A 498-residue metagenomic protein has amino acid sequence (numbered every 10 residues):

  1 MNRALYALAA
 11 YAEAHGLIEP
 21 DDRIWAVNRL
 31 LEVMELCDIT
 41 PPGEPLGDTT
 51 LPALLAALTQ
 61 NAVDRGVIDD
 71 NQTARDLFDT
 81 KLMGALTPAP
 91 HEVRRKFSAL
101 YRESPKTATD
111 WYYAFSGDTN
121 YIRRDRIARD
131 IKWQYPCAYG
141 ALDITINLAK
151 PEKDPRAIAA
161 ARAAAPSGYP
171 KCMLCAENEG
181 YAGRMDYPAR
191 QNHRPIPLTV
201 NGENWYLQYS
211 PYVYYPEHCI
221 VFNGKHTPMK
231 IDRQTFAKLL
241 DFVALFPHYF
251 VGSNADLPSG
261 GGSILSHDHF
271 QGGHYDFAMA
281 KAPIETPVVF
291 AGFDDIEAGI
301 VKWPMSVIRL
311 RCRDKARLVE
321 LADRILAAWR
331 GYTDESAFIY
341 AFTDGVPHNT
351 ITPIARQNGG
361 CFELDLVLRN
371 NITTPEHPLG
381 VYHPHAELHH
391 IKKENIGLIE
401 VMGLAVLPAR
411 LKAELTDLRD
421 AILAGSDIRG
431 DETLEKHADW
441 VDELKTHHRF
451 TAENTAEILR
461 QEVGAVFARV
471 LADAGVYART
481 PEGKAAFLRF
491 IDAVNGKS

Functional and structural regions predicted by a protein language model:
M1-V221, K225-P228, K302-P304, V319 (+2 more regions): Active-site microenvironments that recognize anionic phosphate/pyrophosphate groups
N192-R194, H226-V251: Helical scaffold of the NTase/Pol beta-like nucleotidyltransferase catalytic core
W205-S210, T235-V243, V289-I296: Structured alpha-helical segments in the cores of large, soluble enzyme domains
L207, V251, D268-F270: Hydrophobic faces of well-ordered beta-strands that scaffold small-molecule active sites in alpha/beta enzyme cores
P216-H218, N223, G260-F277, D365: Histidine-centered divalent-metal-coordination microenvironment in nucleic-acid enzymes
I231-K238, R317, L321, L459: Short amphipathic alpha-helical segments
V243-S263, G272-L326, R330-T333: Catalytic or ion-translocation cores adjacent to nucleophile or general acid/base/metal-coordination motifs in diverse
P258-S266, D344-T350: Beta-rich nucleic-acid/ligand-interaction surfaces
